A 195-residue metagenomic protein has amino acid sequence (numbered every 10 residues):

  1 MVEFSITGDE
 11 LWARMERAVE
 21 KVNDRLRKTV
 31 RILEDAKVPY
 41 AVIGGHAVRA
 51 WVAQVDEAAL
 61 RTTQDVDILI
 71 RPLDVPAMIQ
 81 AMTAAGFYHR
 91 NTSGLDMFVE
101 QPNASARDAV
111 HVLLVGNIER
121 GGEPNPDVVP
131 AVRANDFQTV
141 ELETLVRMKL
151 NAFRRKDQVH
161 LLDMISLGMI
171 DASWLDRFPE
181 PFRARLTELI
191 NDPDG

Functional and structural regions predicted by a protein language model:
M1-G195: Compositionally biased terminal segments of proteins
